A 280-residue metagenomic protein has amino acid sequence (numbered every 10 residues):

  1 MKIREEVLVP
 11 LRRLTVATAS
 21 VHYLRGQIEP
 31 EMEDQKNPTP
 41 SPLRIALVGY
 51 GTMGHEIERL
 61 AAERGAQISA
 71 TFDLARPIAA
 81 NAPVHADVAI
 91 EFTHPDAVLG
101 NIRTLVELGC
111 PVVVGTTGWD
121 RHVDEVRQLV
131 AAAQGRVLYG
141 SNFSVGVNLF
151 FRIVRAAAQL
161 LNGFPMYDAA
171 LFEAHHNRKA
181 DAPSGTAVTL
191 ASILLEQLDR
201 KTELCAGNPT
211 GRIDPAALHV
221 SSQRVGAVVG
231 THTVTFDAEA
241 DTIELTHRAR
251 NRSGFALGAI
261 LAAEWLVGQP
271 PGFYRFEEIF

Functional and structural regions predicted by a protein language model:
R4, L8-V9, L14-R25, E29-M32 (+1 more regions): Short, low-complexity intrinsically disordered segments enriched in A/P/G/S/L with frequent Arg, especially at protein
L43-R44, T52-A86, P165-F280: C-terminal substrate-binding/catalytic lobe of Rossmann-fold NAD(P)-dependent oxidoreductases
A89-I90: N-terminal Rossmann-like NAD(P) cofactor-binding module of classical short-chain dehydrogenase/reductase
D96-G115, E125: Rossmann-fold NAD(P) dinucleotide-binding segment
P111, V126-S144, L161-L171: Rossmann-fold dehydrogenase core element
T116-V137, N148, A156: Rossmann-fold NAD(P)-binding glycine/threonine-rich loop
L149-L161, A182: Rossmann-like NAD(P)H-binding beta-loop-alpha module
